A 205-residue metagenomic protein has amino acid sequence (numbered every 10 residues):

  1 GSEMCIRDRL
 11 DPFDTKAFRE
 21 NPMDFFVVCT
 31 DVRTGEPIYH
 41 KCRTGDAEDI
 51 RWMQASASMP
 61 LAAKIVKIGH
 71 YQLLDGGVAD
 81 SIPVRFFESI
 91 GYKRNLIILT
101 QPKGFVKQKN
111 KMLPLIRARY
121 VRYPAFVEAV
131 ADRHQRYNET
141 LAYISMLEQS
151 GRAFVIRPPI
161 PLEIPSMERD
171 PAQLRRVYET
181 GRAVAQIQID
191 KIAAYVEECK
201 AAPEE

Functional and structural regions predicted by a protein language model:
S2-E205: Patatin-like phospholipase
